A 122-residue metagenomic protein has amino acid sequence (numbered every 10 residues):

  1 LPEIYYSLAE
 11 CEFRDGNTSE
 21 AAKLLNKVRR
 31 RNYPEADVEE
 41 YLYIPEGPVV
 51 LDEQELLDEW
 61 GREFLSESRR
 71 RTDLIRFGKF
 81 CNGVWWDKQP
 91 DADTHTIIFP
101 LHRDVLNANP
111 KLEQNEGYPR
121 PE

Functional and structural regions predicted by a protein language model:
L1-E122: Acidic/polar-rich alpha-helix caps and helix-coil junctions
